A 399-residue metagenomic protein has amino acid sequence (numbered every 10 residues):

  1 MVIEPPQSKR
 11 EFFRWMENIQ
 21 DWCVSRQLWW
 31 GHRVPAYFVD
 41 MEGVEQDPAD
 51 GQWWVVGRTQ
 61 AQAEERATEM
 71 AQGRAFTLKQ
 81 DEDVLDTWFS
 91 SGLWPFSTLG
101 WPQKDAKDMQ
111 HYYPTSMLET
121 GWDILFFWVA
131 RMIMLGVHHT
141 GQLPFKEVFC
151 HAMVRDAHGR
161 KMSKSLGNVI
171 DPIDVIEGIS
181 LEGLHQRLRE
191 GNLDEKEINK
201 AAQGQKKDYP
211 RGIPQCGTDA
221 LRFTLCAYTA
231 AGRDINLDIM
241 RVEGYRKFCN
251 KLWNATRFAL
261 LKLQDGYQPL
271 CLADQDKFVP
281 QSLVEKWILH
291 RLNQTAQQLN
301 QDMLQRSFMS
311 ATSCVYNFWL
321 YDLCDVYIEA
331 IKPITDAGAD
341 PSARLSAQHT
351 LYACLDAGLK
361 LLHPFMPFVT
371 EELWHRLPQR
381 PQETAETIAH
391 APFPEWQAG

Functional and structural regions predicted by a protein language model:
M1-D265, I288-I331, T335, H349-L362: Structured secondary-structure scaffolds
K207-R211, D276-I288, A343: A ubiquitous short alpha-helical element
E243, P378-G399: C-terminal low-complexity, glycine/proline- and small-hydrophobic-enriched intrinsically disordered tails that act as
L261-D276, I388, E395-G399: Intrinsic disorder at enzyme termini
Q264-C271, I331, T335, A339 (+1 more regions): Structured alpha-helical bundle/scaffold domains in large eukaryotic membrane-trafficking regulators
D276-F278, S282, R291, Q298 (+3 more regions): Alpha-helical transmembrane bundle of multi-pass secondary transport proteins
P341-A357, F393-P394: C-terminal, helix-dominated tail/subdomain
